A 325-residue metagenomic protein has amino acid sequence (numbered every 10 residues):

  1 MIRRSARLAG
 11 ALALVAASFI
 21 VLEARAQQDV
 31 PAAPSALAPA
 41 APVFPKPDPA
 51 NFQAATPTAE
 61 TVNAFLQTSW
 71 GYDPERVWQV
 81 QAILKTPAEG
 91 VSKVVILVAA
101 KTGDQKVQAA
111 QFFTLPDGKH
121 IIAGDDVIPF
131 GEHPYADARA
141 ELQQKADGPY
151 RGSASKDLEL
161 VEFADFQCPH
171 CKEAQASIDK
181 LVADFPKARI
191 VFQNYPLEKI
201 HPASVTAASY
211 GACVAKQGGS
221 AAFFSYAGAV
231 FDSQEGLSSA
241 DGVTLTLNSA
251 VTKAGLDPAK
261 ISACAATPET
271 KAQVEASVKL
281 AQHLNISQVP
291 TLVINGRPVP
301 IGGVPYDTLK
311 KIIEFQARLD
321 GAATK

Functional and structural regions predicted by a protein language model:
M1-A11: Bacterial N-terminal signal peptides that target proteins for export
I2, A26-A41, N51-A123, N248-K325: C-terminal cap of thioredoxin/glutaredoxin-like
A9-I20: Bacterial N-terminal signal peptides
I20-A26: Sec/Tat signal peptide C-region and signal peptidase I cleavage site
L115-Q144, P149: A short, surface-exposed interaction/processing loop segment used at functional sites
L142-L158, V182: A short beta-strand-turn-helix
V161-T252, Q282-S287, I312-F315, L319-K325: Structural alpha/beta surface segment adjacent to cysteine/selenocysteine redox centers across thiol/disulfide enzymes
